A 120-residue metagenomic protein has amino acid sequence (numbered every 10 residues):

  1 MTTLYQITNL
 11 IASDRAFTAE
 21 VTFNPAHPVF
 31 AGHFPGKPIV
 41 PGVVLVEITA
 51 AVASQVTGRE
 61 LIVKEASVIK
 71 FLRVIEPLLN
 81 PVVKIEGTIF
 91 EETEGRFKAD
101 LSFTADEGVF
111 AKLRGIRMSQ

Functional and structural regions predicted by a protein language model:
T2-V40: Catalytic strand-loop segment that frames the active site of acyl-thioester-processing enzymes
Q6, S13-A16, T88-Q120: HotDog/MaoC-like acyl-thioester-processing domains
V21-F23, V43-V44, T57-G58: Short hydrophobic/aromatic-rich motifs at helix boundaries and adjacent loops
F23, F71, M118-S119: Hydrophobic residues in beta-strands and at strand termini
P25-H27, I75, T93, E107: Residues that cap or initiate secondary-structure elements
H33-P41, L45-V46, A50-A53: Compact, glycine-rich, soluble single-domain proteins
A50-K84, T88, G95-R96: Hydrophobic beta-strand-centered segment that forms part of the acyl-chain substrate-binding groove
